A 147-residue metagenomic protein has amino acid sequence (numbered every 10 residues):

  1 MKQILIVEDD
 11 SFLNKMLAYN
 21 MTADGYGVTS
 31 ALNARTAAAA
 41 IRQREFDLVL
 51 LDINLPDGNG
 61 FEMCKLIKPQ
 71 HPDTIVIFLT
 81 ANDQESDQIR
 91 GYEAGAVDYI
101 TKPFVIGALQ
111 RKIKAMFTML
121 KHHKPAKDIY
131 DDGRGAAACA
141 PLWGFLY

Functional and structural regions predicted by a protein language model:
E8, L55: Conserved acidic carboxylate
D10-T29: Two-component/phosphorelay signaling modules centered on CheY-like receiver
G25-A34, A40: Short hydrophobic/Thr-rich beta-strand motif most characteristic of the beta2 strand and flanking loop of CheY-like
N33, N59-E62: Acidic catalytic/metal-coordinating carboxylates
A39, F61-P72: Short amphipathic alpha-helix used as the core "switch/output" element in two-component signaling
D52, T80: Active-site residues of response regulator receiver
F104-F117: C-terminal output helix
